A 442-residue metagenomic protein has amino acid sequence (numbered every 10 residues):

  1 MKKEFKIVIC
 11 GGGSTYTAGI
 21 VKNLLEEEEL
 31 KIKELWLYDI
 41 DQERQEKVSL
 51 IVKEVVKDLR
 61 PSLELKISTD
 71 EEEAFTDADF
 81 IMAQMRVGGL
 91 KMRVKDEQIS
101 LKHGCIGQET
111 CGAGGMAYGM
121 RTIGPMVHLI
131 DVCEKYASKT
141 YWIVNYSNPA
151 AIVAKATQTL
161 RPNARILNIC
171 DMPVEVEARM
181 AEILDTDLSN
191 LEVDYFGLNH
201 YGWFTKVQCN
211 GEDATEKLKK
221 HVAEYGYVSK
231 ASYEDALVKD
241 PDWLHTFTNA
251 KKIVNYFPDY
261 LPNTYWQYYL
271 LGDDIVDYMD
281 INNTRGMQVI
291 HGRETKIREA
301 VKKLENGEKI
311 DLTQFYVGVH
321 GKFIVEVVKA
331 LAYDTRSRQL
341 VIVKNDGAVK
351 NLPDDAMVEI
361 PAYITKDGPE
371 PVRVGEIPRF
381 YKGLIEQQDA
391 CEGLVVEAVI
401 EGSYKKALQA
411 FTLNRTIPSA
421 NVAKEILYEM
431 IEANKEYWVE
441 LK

Functional and structural regions predicted by a protein language model:
K6-L35: N-terminal Rossmann-like dinucleotide-binding module
G13-Y16, Q42-E43, N145-V153, M172-E175: Gly/Ser/Thr-rich loops at beta-strand to alpha-helix junctions that form or flank small-molecule/cofactor-binding
K31-K53: NAD(P)-binding Rossmann-fold cofactor-contacting core
E64-D77: Short acidic low-complexity segments
T76, M82-A83, N145: Redox-cofactor binding/interface segments in oxidoreductases and associated redox assembly factors
K91-L160: Rossmann-fold NAD(P)-binding glycine/threonine-rich loop
N163-M180, L184: Acidic, His- and aromatic-enriched active-site or binding-groove loops in soluble protein domains that engage sugars
D185-K442: Long, compositionally biased stretches enriched for glycine and/or charged residues
